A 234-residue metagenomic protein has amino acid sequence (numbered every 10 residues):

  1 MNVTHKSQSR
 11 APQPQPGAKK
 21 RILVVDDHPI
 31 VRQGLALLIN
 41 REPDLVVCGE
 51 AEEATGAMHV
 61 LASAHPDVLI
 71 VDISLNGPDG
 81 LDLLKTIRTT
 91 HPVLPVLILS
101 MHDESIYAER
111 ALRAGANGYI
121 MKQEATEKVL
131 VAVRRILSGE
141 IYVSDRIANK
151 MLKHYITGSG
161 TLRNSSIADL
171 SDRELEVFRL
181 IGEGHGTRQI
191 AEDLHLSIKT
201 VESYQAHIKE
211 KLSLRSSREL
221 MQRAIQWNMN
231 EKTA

Functional and structural regions predicted by a protein language model:
N2-S9, G56, L152, A206-A234: Basic, Lys/Arg-enriched C-terminal extension of HTH/homeodomain DNA-binding domains
P16-A18, L152-L180, E231-A234: Regulatory hinge/linker segments at domain boundaries that couple sensory/effector modules to output domains
V31, N76: The feature encodes the CheY-like receiver
E53-G56, D79-D82: Acidic catalytic/metal-coordinating carboxylates
D72, S100: Active-site residues of response regulator receiver
I106, E124-L137, I141, D145-M151: C-terminal output helix
G184-E219: Recognition helix of helix-turn-helix DNA-binding domains
